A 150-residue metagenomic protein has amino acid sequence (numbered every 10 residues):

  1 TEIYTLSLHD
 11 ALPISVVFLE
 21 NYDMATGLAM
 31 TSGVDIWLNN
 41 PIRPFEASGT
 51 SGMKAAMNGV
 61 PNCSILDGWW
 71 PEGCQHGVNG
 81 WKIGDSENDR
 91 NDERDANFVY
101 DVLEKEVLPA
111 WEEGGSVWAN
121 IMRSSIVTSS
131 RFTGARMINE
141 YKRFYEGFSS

Functional and structural regions predicted by a protein language model:
T1, T5-L12: Short, small-residue-biased leader/transition segments that mark boundaries at the very start of proteins
T1-E2, V17, V127-T128: Short, flexible active-site loop motifs that bind/organize anionic cofactors or intermediates
I3-Y4, F18, A47, V117: Short, surface-exposed helix-loop/turn micro-motifs enriched in polar/charged residues
L6-S7, Y22, F132: Short coil/turn linker and secondary-structure boundary residues
A11-T26: Nucleotide-activated donor-binding/catalytic signature segment of Leloir-type glycosyltransferases, i.e., the conserved
A29-R131, E140-R143, G147-F148: Catalytic binding pocket for nucleotide-activated donors in carbohydrate/polymer assembly enzymes
